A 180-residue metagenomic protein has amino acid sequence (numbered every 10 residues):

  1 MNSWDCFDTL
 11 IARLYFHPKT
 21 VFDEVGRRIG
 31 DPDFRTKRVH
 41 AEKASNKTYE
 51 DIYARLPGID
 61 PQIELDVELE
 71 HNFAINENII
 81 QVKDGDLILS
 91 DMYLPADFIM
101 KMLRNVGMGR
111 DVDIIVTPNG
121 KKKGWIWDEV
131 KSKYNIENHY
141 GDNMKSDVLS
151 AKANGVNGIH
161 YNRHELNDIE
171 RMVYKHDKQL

Functional and structural regions predicted by a protein language model:
M1-T36: Active-site neighborhood of HAD-like aspartate-dependent phosphohydrolases
F7-I11, F16-P18, M92-A96, G120-K122 (+2 more regions): Short, solvent-exposed loop/turn segments at secondary-structure junctions
K19-I29, S45-I59: Helix-loop "lid/cap" segments that line or gate small-molecule binding pockets
A41-T48, R55-G58, L149, L166-L180: C-terminal accessory extensions appended to soluble enzyme cores
I59-L103, D113-T117: Substrate-recognition element of Asp-dependent hydrolases with the DxDx(T/V) motif
G109-I115, N157-N162: Short hydrophobic/aromatic-enriched beta-strand-loop microsegments
K123-D147: Conserved Lys-Pro-Asp/Glu-containing loop-to-beta segment of HAD-superfamily phosphomonoesterases, centered on
Y140, K145-V173: Acidic, Mg2+-coordinating phosphoryl-transfer loop and its flanking beta/alpha structural elements, shared across
